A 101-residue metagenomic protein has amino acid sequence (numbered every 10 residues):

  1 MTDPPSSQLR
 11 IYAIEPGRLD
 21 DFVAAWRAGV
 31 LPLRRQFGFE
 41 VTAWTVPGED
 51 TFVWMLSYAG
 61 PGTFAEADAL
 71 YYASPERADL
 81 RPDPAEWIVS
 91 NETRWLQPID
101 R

Functional and structural regions predicted by a protein language model:
T2, D21-T42, V46, S57-R94 (+1 more regions): An amphipathic, aromatic/His-enriched active-site/gating alpha helix that lines ligand/cofactor pockets
S6-I14: Short glycine-/aliphatic-rich beta-strand segments at the starts of folded cytosolic domains
G48-T51: Short acidic/glycine-enriched loop/turn segments that link adjacent beta-strands
